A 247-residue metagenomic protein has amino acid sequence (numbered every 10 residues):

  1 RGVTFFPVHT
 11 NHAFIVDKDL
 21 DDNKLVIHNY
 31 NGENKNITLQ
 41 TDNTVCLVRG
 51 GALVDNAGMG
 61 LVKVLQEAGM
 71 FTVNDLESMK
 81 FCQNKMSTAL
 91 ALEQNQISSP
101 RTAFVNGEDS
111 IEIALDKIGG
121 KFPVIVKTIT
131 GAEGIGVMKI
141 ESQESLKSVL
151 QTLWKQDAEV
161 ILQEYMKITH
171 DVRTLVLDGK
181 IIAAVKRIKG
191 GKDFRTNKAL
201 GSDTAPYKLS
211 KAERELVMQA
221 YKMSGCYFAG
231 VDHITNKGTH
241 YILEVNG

Functional and structural regions predicted by a protein language model:
R1, Q66, E93, W154 (+1 more regions): Anion (oxyanion) recognition and catalysis
R1-V73, N106-D109: ATP-binding N-terminal substructure of ATP-dependent carboxylate-amine bond-forming enzymes
P7-V8, V62-G136: A conserved helix-loop-beta module that forms one wall/lid of the active-site cleft in ATP-utilizing catalytic domains
D22-I27, L90-E93, I118-G120, S142-E144 (+1 more regions): Short, hinge-like loop/turn segments at secondary-structure boundaries
R101, P123-V126, E159-Q163, F228-V231: A short linear hydrophobic-aromatic micro-motif
I125, L175, I234-T235: Conserved protein-kinase catalytic-loop segment immediately C-terminal to the catalytic Asp of the HRD motif
V137-M223: Phosphate-binding site of ATP-dependent enzymes
Y221-G247: Conserved metal-phosphate-binding beta-hairpin within the catalytic cores of diverse ATP-dependent phosphoryl-transfer
